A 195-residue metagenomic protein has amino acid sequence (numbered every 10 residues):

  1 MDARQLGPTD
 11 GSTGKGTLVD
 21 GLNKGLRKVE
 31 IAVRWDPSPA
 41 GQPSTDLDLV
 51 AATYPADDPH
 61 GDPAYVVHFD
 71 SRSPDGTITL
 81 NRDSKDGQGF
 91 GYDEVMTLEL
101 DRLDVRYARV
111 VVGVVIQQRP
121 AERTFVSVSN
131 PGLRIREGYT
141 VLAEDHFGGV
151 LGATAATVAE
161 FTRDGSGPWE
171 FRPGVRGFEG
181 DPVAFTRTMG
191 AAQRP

Functional and structural regions predicted by a protein language model:
M1-P195: Intrinsic-disorder/low-complexity signal
